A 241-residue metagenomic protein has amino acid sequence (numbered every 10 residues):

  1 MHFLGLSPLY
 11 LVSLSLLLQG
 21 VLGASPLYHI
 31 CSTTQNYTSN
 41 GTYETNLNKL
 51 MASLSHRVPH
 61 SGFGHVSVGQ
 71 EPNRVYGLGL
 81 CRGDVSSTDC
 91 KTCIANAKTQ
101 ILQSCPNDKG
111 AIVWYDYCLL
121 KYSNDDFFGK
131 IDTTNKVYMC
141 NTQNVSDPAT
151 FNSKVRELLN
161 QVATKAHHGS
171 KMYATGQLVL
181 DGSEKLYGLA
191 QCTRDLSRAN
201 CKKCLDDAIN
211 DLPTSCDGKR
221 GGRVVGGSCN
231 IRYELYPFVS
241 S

Functional and structural regions predicted by a protein language model:
H2-S241: Extracellular secretory-pathway ectodomains and N-terminal mature segments of eukaryotic proteins
